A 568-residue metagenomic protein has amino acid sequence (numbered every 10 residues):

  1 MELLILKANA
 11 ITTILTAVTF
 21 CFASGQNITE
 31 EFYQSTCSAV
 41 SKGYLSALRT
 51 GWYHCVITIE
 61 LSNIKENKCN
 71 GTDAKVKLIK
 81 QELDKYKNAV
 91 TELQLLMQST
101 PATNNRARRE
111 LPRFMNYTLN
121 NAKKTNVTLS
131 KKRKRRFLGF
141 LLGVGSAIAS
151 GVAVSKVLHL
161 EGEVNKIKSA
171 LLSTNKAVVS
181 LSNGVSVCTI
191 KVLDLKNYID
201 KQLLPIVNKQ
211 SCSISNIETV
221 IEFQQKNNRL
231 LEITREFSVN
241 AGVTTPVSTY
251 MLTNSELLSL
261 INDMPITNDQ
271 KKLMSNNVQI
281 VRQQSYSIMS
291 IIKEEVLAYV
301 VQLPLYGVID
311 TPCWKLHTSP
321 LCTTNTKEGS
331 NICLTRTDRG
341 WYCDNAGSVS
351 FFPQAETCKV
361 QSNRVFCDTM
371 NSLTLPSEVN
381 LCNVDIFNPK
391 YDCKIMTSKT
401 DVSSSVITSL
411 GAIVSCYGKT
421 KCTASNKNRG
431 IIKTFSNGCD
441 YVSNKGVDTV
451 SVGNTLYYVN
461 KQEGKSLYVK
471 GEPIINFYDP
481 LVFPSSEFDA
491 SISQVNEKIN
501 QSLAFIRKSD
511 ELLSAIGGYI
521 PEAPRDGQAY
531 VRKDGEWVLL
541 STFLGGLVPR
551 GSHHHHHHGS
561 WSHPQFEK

Functional and structural regions predicted by a protein language model:
M1, R109, S509, R525 (+2 more regions): Intrinsic disorder/low-complexity signal
E2-A10: Bacterial N-terminal signal peptides that target proteins for export
A10, T16, F20-R133, S155-G162 (+5 more regions): Entry/fusion envelope ectodomains
A10-T12, T19, R525, V531 (+1 more regions): Short stretches within intrinsically disordered, low-complexity N-terminal or propeptide regions
R135-G162, S514, T542-V548: Short, glycine/alanine-rich hydrophobic alpha-helices that insert into or span membranes
V144-G145, L539-S541, S562-E567: Compositionally biased intrinsically disordered low-complexity regions
Y519-L544: Extracellular repetitive beta-rich solenoid segments
